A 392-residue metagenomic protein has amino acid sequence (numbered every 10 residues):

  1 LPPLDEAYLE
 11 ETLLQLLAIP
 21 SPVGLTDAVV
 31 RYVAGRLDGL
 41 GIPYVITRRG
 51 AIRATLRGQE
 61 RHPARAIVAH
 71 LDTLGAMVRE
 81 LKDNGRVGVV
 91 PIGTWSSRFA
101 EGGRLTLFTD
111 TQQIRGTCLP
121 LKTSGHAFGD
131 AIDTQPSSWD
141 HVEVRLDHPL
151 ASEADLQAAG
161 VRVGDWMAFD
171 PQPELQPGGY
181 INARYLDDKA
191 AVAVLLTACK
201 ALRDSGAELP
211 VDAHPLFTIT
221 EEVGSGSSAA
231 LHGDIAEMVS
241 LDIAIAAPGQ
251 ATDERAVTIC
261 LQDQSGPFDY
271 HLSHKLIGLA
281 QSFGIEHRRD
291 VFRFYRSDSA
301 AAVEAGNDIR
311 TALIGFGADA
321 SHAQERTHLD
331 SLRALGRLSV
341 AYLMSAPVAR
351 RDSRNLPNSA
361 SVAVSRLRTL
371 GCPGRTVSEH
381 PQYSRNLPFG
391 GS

Functional and structural regions predicted by a protein language model:
L1-S392: N-terminal hydrophobic/helix-forming segments and targeting peptides
